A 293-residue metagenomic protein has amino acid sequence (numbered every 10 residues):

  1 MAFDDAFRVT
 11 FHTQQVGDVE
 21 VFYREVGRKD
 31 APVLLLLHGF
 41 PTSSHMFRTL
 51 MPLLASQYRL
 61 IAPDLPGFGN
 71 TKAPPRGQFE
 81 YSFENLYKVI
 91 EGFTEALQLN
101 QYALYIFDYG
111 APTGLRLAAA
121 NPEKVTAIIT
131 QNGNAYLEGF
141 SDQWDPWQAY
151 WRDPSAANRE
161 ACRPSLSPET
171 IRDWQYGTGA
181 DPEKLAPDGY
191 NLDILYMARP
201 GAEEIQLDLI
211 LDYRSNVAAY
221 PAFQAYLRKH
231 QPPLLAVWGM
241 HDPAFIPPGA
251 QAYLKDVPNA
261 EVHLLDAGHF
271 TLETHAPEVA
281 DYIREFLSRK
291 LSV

Functional and structural regions predicted by a protein language model:
M1-V21, V26-K29, V33, I61 (+4 more regions): Flexible "cap/lid" subdomain of the alpha/beta-hydrolase fold that forms the substrate-access gate
L36-G39, A62: Structural cue for short, hydrophobic secondary-structure segments
G39-T42, D108: Active-site glycine-rich loops that stabilize anionic/oxyanionic intermediates across multiple enzyme folds
P41, P66-G69, A135, G268-T271: Alpha/beta-hydrolase active-site loop signature
P41-T49, L60: Serine-hydrolase catalytic-loop signature spanning alpha/beta hydrolases and amidase-signature enzymes
L50-L54: Short hydrophobic signal-anchor/transmembrane segments that target glycosyltransferases and glycosylation machinery
A55-D64: Active-site machinery of serine-nucleophile hydrolases
G268-A280: Catalytic histidine-centered segment of alpha/beta-hydrolase-like enzymes
